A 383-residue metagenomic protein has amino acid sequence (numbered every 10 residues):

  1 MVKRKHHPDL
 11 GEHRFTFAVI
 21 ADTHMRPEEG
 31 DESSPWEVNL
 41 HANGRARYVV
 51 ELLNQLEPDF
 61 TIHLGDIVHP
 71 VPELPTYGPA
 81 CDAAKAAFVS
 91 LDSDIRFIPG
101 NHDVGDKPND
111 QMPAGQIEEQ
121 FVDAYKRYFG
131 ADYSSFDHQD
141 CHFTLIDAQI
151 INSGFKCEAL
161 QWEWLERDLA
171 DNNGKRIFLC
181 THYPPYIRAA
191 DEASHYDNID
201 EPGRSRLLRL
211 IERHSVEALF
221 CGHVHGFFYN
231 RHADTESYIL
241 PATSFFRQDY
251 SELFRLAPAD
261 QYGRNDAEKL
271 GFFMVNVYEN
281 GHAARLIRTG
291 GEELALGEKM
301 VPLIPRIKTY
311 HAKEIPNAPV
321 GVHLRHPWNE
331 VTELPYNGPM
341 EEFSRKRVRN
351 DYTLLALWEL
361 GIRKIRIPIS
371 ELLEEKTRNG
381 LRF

Functional and structural regions predicted by a protein language model:
M1-P75: N-terminal active-site segment of His-dependent metallophosphoesterases
V2-D9, W36-V38, P72-R176, D197-A218 (+4 more regions): Extended active-site neighborhood of metal-dependent phosphoesterases/phosphodiesterases
D22, G65-D66, G100-N101, H182 (+1 more regions): Active-site glycine-centered loops adjacent to acidic/histidine catalytic or metal-binding residues that shape
R47-N54, D82-K85, V89, A159-A170 (+2 more regions): Amphipathic, non-transmembrane alpha-helical secondary structure
N172-A189: Short acidic, glycine-rich surface-loop motifs adjacent to enzyme active sites
A283, G291-F383: Non-catalytic accessory regions flanking glycosidase/transglycosidase catalytic cores in CAZymes
